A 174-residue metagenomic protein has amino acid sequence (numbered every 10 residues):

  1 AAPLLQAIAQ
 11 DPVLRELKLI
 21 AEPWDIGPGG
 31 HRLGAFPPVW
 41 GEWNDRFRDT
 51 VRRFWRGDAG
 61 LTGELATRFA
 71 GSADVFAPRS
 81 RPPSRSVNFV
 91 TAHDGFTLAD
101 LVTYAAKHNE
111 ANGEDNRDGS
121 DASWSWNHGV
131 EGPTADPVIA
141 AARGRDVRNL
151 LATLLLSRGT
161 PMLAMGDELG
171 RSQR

Functional and structural regions predicted by a protein language model:
A1: Short acidic catalytic loops
L4-M165, G170: Conserved alpha/beta catalytic core and glycan-binding cleft of carbohydrate-active enzymes
Q173-R174: Short, intrinsically disordered, charge-balanced linker/junction segments flanking boundaries in proteins
